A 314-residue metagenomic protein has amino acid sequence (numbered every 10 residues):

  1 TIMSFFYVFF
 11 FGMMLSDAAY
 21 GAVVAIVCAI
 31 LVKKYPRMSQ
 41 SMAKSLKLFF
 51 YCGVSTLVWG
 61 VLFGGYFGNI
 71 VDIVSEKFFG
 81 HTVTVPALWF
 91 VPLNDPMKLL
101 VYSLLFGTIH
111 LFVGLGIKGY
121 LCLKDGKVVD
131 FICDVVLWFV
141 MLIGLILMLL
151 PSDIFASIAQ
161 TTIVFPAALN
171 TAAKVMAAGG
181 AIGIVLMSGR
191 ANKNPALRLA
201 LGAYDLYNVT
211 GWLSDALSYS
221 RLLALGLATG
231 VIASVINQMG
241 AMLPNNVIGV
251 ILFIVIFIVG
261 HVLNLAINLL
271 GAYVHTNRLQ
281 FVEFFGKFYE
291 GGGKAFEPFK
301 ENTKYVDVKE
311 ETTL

Functional and structural regions predicted by a protein language model:
T1-L314: Conserved, carboxylate-rich catalytic/transport cores that coordinate ions
